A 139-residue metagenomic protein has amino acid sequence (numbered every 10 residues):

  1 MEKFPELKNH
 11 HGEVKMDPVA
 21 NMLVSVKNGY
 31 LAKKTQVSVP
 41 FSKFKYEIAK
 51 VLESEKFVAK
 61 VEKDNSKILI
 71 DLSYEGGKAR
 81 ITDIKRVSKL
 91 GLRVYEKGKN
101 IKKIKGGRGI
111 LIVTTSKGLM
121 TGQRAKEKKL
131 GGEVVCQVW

Functional and structural regions predicted by a protein language model:
E2-W139: Core subunits and conserved enzymes of cellular information-processing and envelope-translocation systems across
